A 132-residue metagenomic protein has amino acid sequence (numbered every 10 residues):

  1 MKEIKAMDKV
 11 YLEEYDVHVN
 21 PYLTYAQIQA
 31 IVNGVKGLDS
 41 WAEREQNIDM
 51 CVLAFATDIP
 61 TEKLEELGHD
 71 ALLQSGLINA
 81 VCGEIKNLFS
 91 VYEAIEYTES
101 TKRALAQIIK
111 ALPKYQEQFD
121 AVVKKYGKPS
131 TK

Functional and structural regions predicted by a protein language model:
M1-G37: N-terminal "first-domain core" detector
Y25-K132: Short, surface-exposed, charged amphipathic helix/loop patches that serve as local interaction elements
